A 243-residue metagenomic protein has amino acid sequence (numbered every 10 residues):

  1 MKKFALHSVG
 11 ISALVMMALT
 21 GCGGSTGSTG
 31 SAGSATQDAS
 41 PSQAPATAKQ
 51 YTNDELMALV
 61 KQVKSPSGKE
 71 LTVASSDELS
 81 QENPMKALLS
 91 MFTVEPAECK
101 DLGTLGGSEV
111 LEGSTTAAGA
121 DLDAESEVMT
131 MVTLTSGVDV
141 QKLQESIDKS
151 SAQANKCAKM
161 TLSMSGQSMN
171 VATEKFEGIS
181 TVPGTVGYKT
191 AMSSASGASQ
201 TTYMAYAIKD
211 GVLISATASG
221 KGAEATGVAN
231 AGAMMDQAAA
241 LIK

Functional and structural regions predicted by a protein language model:
M1-I11: Bacterial N-terminal signal peptides that target proteins for export
A18-G21: C-terminal motif of bacterial Sec signal peptides marking the signal peptidase cleavage site
G23-T26: Bacterial signal peptide processing site
G33-Q62: N-terminal low-complexity, Pro/Thr/Ser-rich intrinsically disordered segments that act as propeptides or flexible
L71-S194, A198-Q200, A233: A small/polar (G/S/T-enriched), proline-flanked helix-loop surface module common in exported/cell-envelope proteins
T130-T133, G211-G220: Short, well-ordered beta-strand elements
Q200-Y206, D210: Mobile, glycine-rich extracellular loop/lid and propeptide segments that shape or gate substrate/ligand access
T217-K243: Surface-exposed amphipathic alpha-helical segments
